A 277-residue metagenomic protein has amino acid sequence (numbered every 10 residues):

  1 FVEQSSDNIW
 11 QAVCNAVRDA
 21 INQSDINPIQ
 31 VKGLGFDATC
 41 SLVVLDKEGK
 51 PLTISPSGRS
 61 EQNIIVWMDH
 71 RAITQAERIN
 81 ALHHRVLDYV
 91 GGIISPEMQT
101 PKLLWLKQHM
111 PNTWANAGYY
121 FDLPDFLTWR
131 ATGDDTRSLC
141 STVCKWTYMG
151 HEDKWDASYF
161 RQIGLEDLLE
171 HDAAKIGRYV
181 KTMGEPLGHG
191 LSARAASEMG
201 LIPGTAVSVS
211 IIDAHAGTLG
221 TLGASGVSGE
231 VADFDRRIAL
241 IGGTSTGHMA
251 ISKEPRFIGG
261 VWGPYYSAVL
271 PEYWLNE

Functional and structural regions predicted by a protein language model:
E3-E277: Glycine-rich phosphate-binding/catalytic subdomain of phosphoryl-transfer and nucleotide/sugar-phosphate-processing
